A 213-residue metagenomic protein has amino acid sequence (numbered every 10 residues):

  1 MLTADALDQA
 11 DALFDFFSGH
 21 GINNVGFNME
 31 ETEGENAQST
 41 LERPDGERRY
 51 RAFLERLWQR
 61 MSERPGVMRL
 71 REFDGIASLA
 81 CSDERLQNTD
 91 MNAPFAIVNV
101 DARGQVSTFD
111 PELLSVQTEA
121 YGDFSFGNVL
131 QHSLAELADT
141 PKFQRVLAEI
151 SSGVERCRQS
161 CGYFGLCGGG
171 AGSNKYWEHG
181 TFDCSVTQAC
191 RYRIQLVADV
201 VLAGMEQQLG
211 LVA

Functional and structural regions predicted by a protein language model:
M1-V106, P111-V129: Radical SAM enzyme [4Fe-4S]-AdoMet core and its adjacent flexible, acidic and glycine-rich loops/tails across
V116-A213: Flexible mid-to-C-terminal extensions adjoining Fe-S/redox cofactors in radical SAM and related proteins
